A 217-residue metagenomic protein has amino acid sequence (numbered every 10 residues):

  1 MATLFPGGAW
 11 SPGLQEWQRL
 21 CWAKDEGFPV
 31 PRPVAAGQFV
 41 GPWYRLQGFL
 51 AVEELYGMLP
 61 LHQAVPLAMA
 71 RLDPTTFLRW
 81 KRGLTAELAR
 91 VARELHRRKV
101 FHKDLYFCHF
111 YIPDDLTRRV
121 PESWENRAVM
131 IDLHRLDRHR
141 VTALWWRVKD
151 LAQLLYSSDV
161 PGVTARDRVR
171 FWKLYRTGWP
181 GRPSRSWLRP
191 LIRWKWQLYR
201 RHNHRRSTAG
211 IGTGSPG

Functional and structural regions predicted by a protein language model:
M1-V65, P74, R93-R98, H102-K103 (+3 more regions): Conserved ATP-binding subdomain of kinase catalytic cores across diverse folds
Q15, E87, D150: Charged catalytic carboxylate motif
E54-F77, W146-Q153, S157-R166: Anionic ligand-binding catalytic core segments
R79-V91: Conserved alphaE helix
L105-T117: Hydrophobic residue at the +6 position relative to the catalytic HRD Asp in the kinase catalytic loop
T117-S123: Intrinsically disordered, low-complexity Ser/Thr- and acidic-rich flexible linkers and loops, especially at boundaries
E125-W196: C-lobe/activation-segment region of protein kinase-like
R166, L198-G217: ATP/Mg2+ or Mg2+-diphosphate-binding catalytic cores that bind nucleotide phosphates or diphosphates via glycine-rich
